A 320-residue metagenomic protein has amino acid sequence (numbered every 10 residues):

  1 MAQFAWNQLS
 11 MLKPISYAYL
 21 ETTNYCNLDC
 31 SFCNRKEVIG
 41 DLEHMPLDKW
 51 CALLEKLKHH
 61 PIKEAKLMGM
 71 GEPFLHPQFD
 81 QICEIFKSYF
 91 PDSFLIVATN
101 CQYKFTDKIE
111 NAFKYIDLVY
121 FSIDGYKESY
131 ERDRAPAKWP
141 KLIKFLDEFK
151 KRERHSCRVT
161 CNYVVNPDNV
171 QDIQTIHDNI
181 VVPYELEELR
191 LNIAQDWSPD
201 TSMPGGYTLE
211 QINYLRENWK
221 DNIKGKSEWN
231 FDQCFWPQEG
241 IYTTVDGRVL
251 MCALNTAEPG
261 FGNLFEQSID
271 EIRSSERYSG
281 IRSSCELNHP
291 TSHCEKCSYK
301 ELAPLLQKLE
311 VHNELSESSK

Functional and structural regions predicted by a protein language model:
M1-K13, K36-H44, L53-E55, H60 (+2 more regions): Conserved N-terminal segment of class I S-adenosyl-L-methionine
M1-Y17, L28, V249, H293-K296 (+2 more regions): Flexible, acidic/Gly-rich N-terminal and inter-domain linker regions that tether and position cofactor-handling modules
S10-K49, M251-T256: Canonical Radical SAM [4Fe-4S] cluster-binding loop centered on the CxxxCxxC motif and its immediate flanking residues
K13-I15, V97, W236: Short, solvent-exposed coil/turn segments
E21, G40, M45, E55 (+5 more regions): Radical SAM enzyme [4Fe-4S]-AdoMet core and its adjacent flexible, acidic and glycine-rich loops/tails across
N24, L28, D232, S292: Cys/His-enriched microdomains
Y25-L28, R35-V38, L47-G125: Conserved SAM/AdoMet-binding glycine-rich loop
